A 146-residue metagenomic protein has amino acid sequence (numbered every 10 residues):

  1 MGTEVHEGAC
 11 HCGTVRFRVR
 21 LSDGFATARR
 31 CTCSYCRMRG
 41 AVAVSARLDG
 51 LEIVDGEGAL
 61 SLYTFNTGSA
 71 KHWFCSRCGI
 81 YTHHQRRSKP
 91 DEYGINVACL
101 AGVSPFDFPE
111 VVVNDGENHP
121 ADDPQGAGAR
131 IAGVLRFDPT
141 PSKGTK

Functional and structural regions predicted by a protein language model:
M1-A9, T14-K146: A short Gly-Trp-Pro
